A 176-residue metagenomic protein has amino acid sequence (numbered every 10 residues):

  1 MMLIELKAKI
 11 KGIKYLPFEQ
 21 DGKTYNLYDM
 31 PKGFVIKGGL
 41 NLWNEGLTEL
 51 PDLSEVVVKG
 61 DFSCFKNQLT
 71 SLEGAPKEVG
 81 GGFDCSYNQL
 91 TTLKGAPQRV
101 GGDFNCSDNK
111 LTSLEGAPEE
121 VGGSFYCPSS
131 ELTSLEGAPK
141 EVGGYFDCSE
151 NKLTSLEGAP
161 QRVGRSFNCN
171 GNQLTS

Functional and structural regions predicted by a protein language model:
M1-G46: N-terminal capping/linker segments that flank leucine-rich repeat
I4-K11, G74, T91, S107 (+2 more regions): Short, low-complexity interaction segments enriched in Ser/Thr/Pro/Gly
L16, L27-M30, L50-L53, L72-A75 (+8 more regions): Canonical leucine-rich repeat
M30, I36-G38, W43-G46, D52 (+8 more regions): Repetitive beta-strand solenoid architecture
S86-Y87, R99, S107-D108, E115 (+6 more regions): Periodic short-repeat tracts
F125, F146, A159-S176: Leucine-rich solenoid repeat scaffolds
